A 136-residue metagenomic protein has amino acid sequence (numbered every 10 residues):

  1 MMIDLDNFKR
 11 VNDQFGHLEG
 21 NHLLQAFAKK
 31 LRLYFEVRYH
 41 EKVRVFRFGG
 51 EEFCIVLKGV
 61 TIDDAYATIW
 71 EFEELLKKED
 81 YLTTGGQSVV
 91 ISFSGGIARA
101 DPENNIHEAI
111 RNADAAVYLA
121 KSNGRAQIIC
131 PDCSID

Functional and structural regions predicted by a protein language model:
M1: Sensory beta-strand/linker motifs that couple input domains to effectors
D6-L33, F46-G50, C54-I55, I62-W70 (+2 more regions): Conserved long alpha-helical elements within nucleotide-processing catalytic cores of c-di-GMP signaling and class III
L24, Y39, H107: Metal-dependent catalytic cores of enzymes that make or break cyclic nucleotides and related phosphoester linkages
K30-R38, E71-E79: Generic non-transmembrane alpha-helical segments
V37-R47: A short pre-motif secondary-structure segment
C54, S94-I97: Short aromatic/hydrophobic contact patches that present stacked aromatics for nucleic-acid/ligand binding
K58, I62, Y66-W70, T84-G85 (+1 more regions): Catalytic-core segments of nucleotide cyclases and related cyclic-nucleotide turnover enzymes
V89-F93: PAS and PAS-like sensory/regulatory domains
